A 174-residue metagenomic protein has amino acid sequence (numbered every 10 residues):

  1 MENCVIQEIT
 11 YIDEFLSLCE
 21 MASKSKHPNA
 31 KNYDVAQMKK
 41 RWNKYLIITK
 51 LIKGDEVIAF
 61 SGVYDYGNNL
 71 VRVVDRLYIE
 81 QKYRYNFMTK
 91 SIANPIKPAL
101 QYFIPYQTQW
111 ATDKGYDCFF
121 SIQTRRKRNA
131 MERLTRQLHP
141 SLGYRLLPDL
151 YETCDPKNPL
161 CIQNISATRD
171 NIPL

Functional and structural regions predicted by a protein language model:
M1-Y33: Short amphipathic alpha-helix that is part of the acyltransferase structural core
C4, C19, K44-L46, T135-L146: Short glycine-aromatic motifs
F15-L18, V74, A99, F103: Residue-level preference for hydrophobic side chains embedded in well-ordered alpha helices
E20-Q81: A conserved beta-strand-loop-helix scaffold within acyl/acetyltransferase catalytic domains
Y85-A111: Conserved acetyl-CoA-binding loop-helix of GNAT-fold acetyltransferases
Q109-R125: Conserved GNAT acetyl-CoA-binding A-motif
F120-R136, C154: Conserved beta-strand-loop-alpha-helix junction that forms the acyl-donor binding cleft
L142-L174: C-terminal "cap" of GNAT-fold acetyltransferases
